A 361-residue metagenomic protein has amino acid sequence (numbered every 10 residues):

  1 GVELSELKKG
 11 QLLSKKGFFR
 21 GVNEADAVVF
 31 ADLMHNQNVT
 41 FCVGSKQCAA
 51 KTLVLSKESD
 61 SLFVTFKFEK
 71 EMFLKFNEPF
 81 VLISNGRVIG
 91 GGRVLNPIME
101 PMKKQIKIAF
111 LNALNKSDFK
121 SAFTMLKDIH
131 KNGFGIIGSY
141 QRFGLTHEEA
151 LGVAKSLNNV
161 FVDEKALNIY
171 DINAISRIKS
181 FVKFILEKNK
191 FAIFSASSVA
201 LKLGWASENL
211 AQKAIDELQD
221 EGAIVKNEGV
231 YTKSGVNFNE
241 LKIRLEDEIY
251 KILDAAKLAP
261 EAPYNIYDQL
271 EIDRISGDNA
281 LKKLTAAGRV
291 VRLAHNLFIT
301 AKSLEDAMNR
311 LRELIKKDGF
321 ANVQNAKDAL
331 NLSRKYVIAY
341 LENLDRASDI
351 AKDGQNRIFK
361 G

Functional and structural regions predicted by a protein language model:
G1-K51, V88-I89, A211: Anionic-ligand-binding alpha/beta catalytic cores of soluble enzymes and soluble regulatory domains that recognize
L4-S5, E71-F73: Short, surface-exposed loop/turn segments at beta-strand-coil junctions that are enriched for proline with nearby
G10-L13, F80-V81, A154: Short amphipathic alpha-helices in soluble, non-transmembrane regions that often serve as interface/regulatory elements
F41, L53-L55, D60, F73 (+1 more regions): C-terminal non-catalytic scaffold/interaction domains in large multidomain proteins
V43, F68, S84, N96: Flexible glycine-/small-residue-rich
G44, V81-N85, E217: Short, solvent-exposed amphipathic alpha-helical segments in soluble enzyme and RNA/protein-processing domains
L62-V64: Short strand-edge motifs at loop-to-beta-strand transitions and within beta-strands of extracellular beta-rich domains
